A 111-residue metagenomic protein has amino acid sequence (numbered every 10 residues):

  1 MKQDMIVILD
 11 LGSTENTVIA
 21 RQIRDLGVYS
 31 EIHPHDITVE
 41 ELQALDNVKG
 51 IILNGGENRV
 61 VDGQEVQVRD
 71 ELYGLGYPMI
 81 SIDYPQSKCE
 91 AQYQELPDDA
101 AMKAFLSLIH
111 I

Functional and structural regions predicted by a protein language model:
M1-L108: N-terminal beta1-alpha1 cap of cysteine-dependent amidohydrolase-like domains
